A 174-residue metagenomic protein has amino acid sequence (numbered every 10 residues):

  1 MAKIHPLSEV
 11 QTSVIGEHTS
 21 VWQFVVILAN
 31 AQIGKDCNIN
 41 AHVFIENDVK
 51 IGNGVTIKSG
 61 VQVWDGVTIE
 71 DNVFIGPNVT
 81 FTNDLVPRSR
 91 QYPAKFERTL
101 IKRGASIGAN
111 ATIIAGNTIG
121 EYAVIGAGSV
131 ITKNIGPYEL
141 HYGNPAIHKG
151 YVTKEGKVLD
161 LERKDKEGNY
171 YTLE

Functional and structural regions predicted by a protein language model:
M1-N30, D36, F81, E167-G168: Extended, small-residue-rich solenoid/repeat segments and analogous flexible loops that form exposed scaffolds
M1-P6, H42, K50, T56-E174: Glycine-rich hexapeptide-repeat left-handed beta-helix
